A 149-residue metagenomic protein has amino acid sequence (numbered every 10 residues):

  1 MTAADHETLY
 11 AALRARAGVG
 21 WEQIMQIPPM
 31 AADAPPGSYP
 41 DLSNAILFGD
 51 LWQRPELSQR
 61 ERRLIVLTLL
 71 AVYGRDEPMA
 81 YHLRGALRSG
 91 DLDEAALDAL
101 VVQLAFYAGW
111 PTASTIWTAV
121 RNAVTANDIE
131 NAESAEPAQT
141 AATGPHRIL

Functional and structural regions predicted by a protein language model:
M1-Q59, R88, T112-L149: Acidic, glycine/proline-rich low-complexity segments that act as flexible tails and inter-domain linkers
N44, E61-R63, M79, L97: N-terminal alpha-helical segment
G49-W52, V66, L83-R88, V101-V102: Amphipathic alpha-helical segments within well-ordered protein domains
E61-L70, L100: Short, structured motif recognition centered on aromatic/hydrophobic residues
R63, Q103, W110: Substrate/cofactor-recognition hotspot
L69-D76, A108-G109: Short alpha-helix boundary/capping elements
R75-A95, T115-N122: Extended intrinsically disordered, low-complexity coil regions enriched in Ser, Thr, Gly, Ala and often Pro
A95-A96, E133: A generic structural-conservation signal
